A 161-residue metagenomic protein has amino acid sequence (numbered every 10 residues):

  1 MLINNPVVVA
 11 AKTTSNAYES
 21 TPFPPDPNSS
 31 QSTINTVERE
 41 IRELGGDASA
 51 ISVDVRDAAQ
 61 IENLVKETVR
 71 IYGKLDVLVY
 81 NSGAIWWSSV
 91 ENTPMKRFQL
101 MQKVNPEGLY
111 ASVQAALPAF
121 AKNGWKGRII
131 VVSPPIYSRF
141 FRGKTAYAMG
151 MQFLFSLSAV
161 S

Functional and structural regions predicted by a protein language model:
M1-Y72, W86, K96: Short-chain dehydrogenase/reductase
I71-Y72, S88-S89, A115-K126, S138: A short helix-coil junction within the Rossmann-fold of NAD(P)-dependent oxidoreductases
L78-V79: Conserved hydrophobic beta-strands of the Rossmann-like cofactor-binding core in SDR/related NAD(P)H-dependent
S82: Glycine-rich, N-terminal phosphate-binding loop of Rossmann-like dinucleotide-binding domains
S89-V90, P94-Q99: Substrate-binding pocket helix/loop in short-chain dehydrogenase/reductase
V113-Q114, A159: A short, exposed helix-loop element centered on a Lys and neighboring polar residues
A121-K122, K126-S161: Catalytic loop of short-chain dehydrogenase/reductase
